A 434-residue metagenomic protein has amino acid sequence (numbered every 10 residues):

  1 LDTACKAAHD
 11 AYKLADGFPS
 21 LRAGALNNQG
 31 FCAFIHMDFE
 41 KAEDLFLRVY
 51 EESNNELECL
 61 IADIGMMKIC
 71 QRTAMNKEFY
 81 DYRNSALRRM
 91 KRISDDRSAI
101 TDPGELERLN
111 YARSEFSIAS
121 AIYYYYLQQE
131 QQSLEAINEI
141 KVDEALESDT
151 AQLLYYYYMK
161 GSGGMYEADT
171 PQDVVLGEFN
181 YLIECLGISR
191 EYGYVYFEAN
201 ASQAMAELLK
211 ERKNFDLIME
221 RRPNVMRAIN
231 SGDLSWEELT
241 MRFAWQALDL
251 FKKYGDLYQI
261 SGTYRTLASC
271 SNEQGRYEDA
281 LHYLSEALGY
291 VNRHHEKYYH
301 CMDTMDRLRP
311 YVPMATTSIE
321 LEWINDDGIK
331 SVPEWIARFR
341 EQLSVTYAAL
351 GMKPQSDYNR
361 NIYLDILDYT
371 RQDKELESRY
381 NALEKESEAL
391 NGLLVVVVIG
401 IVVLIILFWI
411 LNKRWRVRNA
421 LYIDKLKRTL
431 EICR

Functional and structural regions predicted by a protein language model:
L1-E375: A "functional boundary" signal
R360, L367, K374, I423 (+1 more regions): Amphipathic, heptad-repeat alpha-helical coiled-coil "signal-transmission/dimerization" linkers that couple sensory
N381-C433: Alpha-helical transmembrane signal-anchor helices
